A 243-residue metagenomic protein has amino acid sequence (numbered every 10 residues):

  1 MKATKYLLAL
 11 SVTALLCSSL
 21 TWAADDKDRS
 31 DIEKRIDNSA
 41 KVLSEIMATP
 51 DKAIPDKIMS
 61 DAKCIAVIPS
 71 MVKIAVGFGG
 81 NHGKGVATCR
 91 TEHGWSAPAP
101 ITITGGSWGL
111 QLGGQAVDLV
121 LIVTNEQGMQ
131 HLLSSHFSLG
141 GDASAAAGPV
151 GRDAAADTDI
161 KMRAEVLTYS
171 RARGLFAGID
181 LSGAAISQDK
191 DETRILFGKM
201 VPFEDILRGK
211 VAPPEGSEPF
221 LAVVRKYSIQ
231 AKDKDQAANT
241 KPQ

Functional and structural regions predicted by a protein language model:
M1-L10: Bacterial N-terminal signal peptides that target proteins for export
K2, S19-D26: Cleavable N-terminal export/targeting peptides
A9-S18: Bacterial N-terminal signal peptides
A24-Q243: Small-residue-enriched, tightly packed secondary-structure blocks
